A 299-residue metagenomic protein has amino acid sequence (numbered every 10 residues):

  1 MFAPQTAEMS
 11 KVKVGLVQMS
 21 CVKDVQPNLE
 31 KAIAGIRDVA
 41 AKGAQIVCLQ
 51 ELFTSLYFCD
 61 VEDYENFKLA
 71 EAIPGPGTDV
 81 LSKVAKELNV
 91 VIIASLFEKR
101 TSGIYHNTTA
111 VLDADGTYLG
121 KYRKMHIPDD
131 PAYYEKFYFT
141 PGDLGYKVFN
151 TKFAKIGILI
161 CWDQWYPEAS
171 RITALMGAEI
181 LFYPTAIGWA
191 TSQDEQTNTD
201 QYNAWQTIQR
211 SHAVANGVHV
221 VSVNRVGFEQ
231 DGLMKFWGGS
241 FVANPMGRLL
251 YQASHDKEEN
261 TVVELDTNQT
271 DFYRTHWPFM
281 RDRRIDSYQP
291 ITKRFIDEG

Functional and structural regions predicted by a protein language model:
F2-Q45, F182: N-terminal active-site segment of His-dependent metallophosphoesterases
V14, V111-L119, A243-Y251: Short, glycine-anchored, charge-dense loop/turn motifs used at functional sites
V25, I36-K121, I187-S211, A215-V218: Cys-nucleophile CN-hydrolase/nitrilase-fold catalytic domain and related Cys-dependent amidase chemistry that acts on
E62, A110, K121-P128, F241 (+1 more regions): Short beta->alpha transition motifs characteristic of CBS
A70-I73, K83, R100-I208, H276-F279: Active-site catalytic loop in hydrolytic enzyme cores
A70-I93, C161-N260: CN hydrolase (nitrilase-like) catalytic-core segments centered on the catalytic cysteine and neighboring Lys/Glu
N268-G299: A conserved C-terminal secondary-structure "cap"
